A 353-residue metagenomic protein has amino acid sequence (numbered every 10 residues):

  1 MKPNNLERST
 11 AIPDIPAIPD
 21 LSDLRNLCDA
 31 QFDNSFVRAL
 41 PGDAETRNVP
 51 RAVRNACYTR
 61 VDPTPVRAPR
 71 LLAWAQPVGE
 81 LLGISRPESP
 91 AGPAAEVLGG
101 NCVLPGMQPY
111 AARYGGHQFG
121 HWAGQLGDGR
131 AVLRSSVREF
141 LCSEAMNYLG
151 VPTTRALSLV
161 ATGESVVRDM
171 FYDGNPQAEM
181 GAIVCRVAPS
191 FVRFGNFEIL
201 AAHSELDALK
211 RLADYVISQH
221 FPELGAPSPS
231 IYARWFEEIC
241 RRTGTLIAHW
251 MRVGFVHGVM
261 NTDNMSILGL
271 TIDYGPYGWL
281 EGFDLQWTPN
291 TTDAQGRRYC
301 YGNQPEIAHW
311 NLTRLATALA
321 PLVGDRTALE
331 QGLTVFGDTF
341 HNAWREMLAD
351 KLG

Functional and structural regions predicted by a protein language model:
K2-L98, Q125, L133-R134, E237: TRNA-binding/sensing appendages of the translation machinery
R47-R54, Q125, A213, I217 (+2 more regions): Active-site-adjacent bridging/hinge elements
V61, F197, E223-A233, D293-Y301 (+1 more regions): Glycine- and acidic
A68-L71, Q76-P229, T245, L268-I272 (+2 more regions): Conserved ATP-binding subdomain of kinase catalytic cores across diverse folds
E237-C240, G244, M251, I267-G353: C-terminal catalytic region of ATP-dependent kinase domains
R252-H257: Catalytic-loop of the protein kinase fold
G258-I267: Hydrophobic residue at the +6 position relative to the catalytic HRD Asp in the kinase catalytic loop
